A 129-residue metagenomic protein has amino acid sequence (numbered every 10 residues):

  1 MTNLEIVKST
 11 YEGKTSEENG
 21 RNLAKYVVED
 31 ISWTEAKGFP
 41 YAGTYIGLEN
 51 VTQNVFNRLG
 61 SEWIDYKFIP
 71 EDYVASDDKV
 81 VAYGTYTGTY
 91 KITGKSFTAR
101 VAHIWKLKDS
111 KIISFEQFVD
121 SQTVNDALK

Functional and structural regions predicted by a protein language model:
M1-D30: Short acidic-aromatic low-complexity motifs
L4-E5, P40, T87: A short, structure-level motif marking secondary-structure boundaries and short turns
V7, N22-A24, I31, G47 (+4 more regions): Hydrophobic pocket/interface hotspot
E12, P40-Y41, I113: Generic anion/oxyanion-binding catalytic loop in active/binding sites
G20, K25-S76: A solvent-exposed, acidic/Ser-Thr-rich amphipathic alpha-helical stretch
F56-K129: A beta-strand edge to alpha-helix "cap/lid" segment located at domain peripheries
